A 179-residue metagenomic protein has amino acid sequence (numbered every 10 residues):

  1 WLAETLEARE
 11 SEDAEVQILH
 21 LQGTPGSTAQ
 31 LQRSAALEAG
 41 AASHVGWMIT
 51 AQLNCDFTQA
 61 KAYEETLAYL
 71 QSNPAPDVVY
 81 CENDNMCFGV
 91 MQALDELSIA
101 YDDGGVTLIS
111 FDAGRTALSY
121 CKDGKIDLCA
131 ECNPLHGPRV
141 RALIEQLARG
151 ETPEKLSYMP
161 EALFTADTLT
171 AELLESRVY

Functional and structural regions predicted by a protein language model:
W1-E4, H20, Q52, D123-P134: Short beta-strand elements at the ligand-binding edges of bilobed clamshell
W1-R9, G40-H44, A68-S72, A93-L97 (+3 more regions): Structured segments of extracytoplasmic/periplasmic soluble domains in secreted or envelope-associated proteins
W1-V16, K61-Y63, A113-A117, C132-R149: Hydrophobic alpha-helical segments within soluble ligand-binding/sensing domains
A14-Q17, H44-I49, P74-V78, D103-V106 (+1 more regions): Loop/turn elements at helix/coil->beta-strand transitions in domains of secreted/extracellular proteins
E15-Q17, L21-P25, G40-A41, C132-Y179: Hinge/cleft segment of the Venus flytrap/periplasmic-binding protein
L19-A29, L53-D56: Short beta-strand->loop
R33-W47: Ligand-binding cleft/hinge of the Venus flytrap
A36-L37, A51-S119: Hydrophobic alpha-helical
